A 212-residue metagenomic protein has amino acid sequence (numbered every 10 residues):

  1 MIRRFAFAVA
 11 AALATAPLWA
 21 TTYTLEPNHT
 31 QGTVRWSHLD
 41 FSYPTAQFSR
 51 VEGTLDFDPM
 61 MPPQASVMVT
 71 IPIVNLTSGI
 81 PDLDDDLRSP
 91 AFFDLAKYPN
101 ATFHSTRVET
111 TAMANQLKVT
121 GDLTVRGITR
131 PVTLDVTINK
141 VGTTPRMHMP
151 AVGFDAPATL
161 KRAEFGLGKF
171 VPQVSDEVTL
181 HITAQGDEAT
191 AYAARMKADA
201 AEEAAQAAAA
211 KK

Functional and structural regions predicted by a protein language model:
M1-F7: Bacterial N-terminal signal peptides that target proteins for export
F7-A8, G166: General helical structural elements
A11-A12: Short, linear, compositionally biased motifs with a strong N-terminal bias
T15-P17: N-terminal signal peptide c-region/cleavage motif recognized by signal peptidases
W19-K212: Low-complexity, acidic/polar, glycine-enriched regions of mature
